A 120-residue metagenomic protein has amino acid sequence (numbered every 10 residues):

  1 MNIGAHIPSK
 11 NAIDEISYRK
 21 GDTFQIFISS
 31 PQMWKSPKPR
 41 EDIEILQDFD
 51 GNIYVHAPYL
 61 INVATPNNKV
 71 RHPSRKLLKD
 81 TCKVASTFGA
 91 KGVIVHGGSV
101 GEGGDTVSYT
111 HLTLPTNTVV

Functional and structural regions predicted by a protein language model:
M1-A57, I61-D80: N-terminal pre-domain/capping segments
R19, T87-F88, T113: Alpha-helix C-cap/termination motif
S30, S99, T116: Flexible, active-site-proximal loop/turn residues at the rims of small-molecule/cofactor binding pockets and catalytic
L78-Y109: Hydrophobic alpha-helical segments and helix pairs
T110-T116: Conserved small/polar residues in nucleotide/adenosyl-binding loops
